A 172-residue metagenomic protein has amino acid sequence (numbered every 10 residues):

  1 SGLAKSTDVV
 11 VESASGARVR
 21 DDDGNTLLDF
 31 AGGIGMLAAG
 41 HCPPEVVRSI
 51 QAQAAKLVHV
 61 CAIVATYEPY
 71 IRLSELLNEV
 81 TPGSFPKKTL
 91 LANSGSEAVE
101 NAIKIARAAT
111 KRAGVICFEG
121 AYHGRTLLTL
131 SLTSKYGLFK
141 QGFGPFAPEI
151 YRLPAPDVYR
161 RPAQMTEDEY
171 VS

Functional and structural regions predicted by a protein language model:
S1-R18, A65, P69-Y70: Active-site-adjacent loop/helix segments that line or gate small-molecule/cofactor pockets in enzymes
K5, L37, V64, Q164-E169: Charge-dense, low-complexity intrinsically disordered segments
S6, Q53-L57, F146: Structured helix-beta-strand junction loops
T7-D8, A14-A17, D23, I34 (+1 more regions): Short loop/turn microsegments at loop-to-beta-strand junctions
E12-A14, D29, T110, P145: A generic fold-level signal
R20, A39-H41, S131-T133: Short beta-strand-to-turn element immediately C-terminal to the catalytic PLP-Schiff-base lysine in fold type I
T26-R112, I116: Glycine-rich loop-to-alpha-helix module at the N-terminal edge of alpha/beta enzyme cores
E75-S172: PLP-dependent aspartate aminotransferase-fold enzymes
